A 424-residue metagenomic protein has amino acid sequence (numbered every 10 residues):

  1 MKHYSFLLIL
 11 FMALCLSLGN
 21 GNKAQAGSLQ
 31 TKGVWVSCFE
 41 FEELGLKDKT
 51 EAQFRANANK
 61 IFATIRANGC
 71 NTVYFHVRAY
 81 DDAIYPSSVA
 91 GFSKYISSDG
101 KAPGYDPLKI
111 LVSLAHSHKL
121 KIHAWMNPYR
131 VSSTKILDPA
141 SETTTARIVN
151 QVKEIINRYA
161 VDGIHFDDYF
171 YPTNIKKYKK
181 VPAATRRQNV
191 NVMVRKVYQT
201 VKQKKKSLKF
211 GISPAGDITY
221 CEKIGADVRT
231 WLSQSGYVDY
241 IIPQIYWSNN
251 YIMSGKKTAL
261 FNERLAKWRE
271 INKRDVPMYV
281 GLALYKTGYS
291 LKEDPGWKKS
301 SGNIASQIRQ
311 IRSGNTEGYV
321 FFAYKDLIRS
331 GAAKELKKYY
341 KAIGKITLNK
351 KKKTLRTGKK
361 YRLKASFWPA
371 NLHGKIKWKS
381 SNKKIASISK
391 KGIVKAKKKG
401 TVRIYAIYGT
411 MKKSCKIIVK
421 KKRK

Functional and structural regions predicted by a protein language model:
S28-A56, L108-S113, I122-Y159: Active-site-adjacent "subsite" loops/lids of carbohydrate-active enzymes
K49-N68, Y95-H118, N150, Q188-M193: Aromatic- and glycine-enriched glycan-recognition loops and surfaces that form the carbohydrate-binding subsites
A56-D82, R158-G163, Y240, T316: Catalytic domains of carbohydrate-active enzymes, especially glycoside hydrolases
N68-P103: Aromatic-lined carbohydrate-binding/catalytic grooves of carbohydrate-active enzymes
K121-S133, H165-Y169, R186-I224, P277-Y285: Aromatic-lined carbohydrate-recognition surfaces of secreted/lumenal glycan-active proteins
K209-M253, K257: Substrate-binding cleft/loops of secretory-pathway carbohydrate-active enzymes
Y237-F261, W268-K341: Substrate-binding cleft of secreted/luminal carbohydrate-active enzymes
K341-K424: Extracytoplasmic soluble-region selector
